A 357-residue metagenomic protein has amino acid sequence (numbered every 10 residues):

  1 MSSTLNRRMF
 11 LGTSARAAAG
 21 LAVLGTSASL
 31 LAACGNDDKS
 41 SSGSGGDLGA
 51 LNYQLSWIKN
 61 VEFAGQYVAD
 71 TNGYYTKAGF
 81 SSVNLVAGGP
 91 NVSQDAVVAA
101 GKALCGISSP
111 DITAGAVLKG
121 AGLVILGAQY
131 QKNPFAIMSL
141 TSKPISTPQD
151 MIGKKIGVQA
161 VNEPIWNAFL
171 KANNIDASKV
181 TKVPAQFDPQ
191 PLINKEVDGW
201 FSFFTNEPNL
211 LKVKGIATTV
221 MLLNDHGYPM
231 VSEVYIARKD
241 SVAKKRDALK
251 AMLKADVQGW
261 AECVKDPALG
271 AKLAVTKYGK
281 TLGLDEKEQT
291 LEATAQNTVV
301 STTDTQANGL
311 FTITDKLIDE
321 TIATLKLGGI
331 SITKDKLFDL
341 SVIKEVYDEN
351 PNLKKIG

Functional and structural regions predicted by a protein language model:
S2-A22: N-terminal secretory signal peptides and thylakoid transit peptides that target proteins across membranes
A22-S29: Bacterial N-terminal signal peptides
L31-A33: C-terminal motif of bacterial Sec signal peptides marking the signal peptidase cleavage site
G35-D37: Bacterial signal peptide processing site
S42-A185, Q190-N194, D198-S202, M221-L222: Short, glycine-/small- and polar/acidic-enriched structural segments that line small-molecule recognition paths
D111, F187-P191, K195-G283: Pocket-lining segment of extracytoplasmic ligand-binding domains
K245-G328: Secondary-structure end/capping motifs
D315-G357: Conserved C-terminal helix/tail region of periplasmic/extracytoplasmic solute-binding proteins
